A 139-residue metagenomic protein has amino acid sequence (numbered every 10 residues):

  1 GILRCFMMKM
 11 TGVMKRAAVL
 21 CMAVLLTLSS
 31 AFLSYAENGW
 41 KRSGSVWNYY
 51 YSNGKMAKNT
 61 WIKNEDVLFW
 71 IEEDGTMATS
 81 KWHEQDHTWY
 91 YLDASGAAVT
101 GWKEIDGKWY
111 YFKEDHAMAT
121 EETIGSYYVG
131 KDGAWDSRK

Functional and structural regions predicted by a protein language model:
G1-K139: Extracellular adhesion/carbohydrate-binding repeat motifs centered on closely spaced tryptophans
